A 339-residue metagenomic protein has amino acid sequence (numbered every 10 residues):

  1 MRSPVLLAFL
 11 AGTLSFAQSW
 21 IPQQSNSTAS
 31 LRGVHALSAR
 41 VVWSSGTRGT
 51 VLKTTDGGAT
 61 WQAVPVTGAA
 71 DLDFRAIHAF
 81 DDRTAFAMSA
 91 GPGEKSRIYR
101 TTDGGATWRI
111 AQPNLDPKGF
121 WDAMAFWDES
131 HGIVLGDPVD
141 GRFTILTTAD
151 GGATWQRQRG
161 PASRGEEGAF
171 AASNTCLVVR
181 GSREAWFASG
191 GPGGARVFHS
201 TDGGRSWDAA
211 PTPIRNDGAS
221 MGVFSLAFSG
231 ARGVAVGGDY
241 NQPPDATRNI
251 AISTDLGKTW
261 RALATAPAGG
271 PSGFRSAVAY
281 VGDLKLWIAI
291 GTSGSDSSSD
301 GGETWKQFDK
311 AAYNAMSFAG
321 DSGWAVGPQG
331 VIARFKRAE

Functional and structural regions predicted by a protein language model:
P4-S15: Bacterial N-terminal signal peptides
A17-E339: Residue-level hotspots at or immediately adjacent to binding/recognition sites across diverse folds
